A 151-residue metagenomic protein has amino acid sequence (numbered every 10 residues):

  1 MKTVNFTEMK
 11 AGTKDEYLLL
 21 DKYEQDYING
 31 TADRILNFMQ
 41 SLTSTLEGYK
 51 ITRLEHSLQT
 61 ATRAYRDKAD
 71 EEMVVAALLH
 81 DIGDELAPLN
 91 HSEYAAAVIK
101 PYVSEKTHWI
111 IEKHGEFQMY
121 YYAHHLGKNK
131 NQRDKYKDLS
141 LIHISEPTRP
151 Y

Functional and structural regions predicted by a protein language model:
M1-A87: Acidic/His-rich, divalent-metal-binding segments that scaffold phosphate/diphosphate chemistry
S57, A61, S92-Y121: Histidine- and acidic-residue-rich, metal-dependent catalytic cores
H80, H114, H143: Histidine-centered divalent metal-coordination motifs
D84-P88, M119-A123: Secretory-pathway/luminal and periplasmic proteins that interact with or process carbohydrate-rich
Y122-L141: Amphipathic alpha-helical blocks and their helix-capping loop/short-beta junctions
I142-Y151: Single conserved hydrophobic/aromatic residue that forms the stacking wall/gate of nucleotide- or nucleobase-binding
